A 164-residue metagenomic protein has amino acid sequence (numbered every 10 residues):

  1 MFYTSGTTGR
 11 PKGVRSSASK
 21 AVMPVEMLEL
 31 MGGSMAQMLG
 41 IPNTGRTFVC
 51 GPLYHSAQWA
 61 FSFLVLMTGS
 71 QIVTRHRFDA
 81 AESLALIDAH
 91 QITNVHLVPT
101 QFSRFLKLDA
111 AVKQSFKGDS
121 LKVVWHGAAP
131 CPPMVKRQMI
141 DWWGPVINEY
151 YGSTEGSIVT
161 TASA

Functional and structural regions predicted by a protein language model:
M1-M27: Conserved AMP-binding A3 loop
F2-G6, M67, I92-L97, L106-A164: Gly/Ser/Thr-rich phosphate-binding loop
R10, C50-G51, V98, A129: Hydrophobic alpha-helix-in-membranes signature
P11, P42-G45, L121: Short coil/turn connectors at secondary-structure junctions
K12-R15, E26-Q37, T47, L84-L86 (+4 more regions): Adenylate-forming
G13-R15, Q71-R77, N148: Short beta-strand->loop structural element characteristic of the AMP-binding/adenylate-forming
V22-R46, C50, Y54-T93, L108: Conserved AMP-binding/adenylation subdomain of ANL enzymes
F78-D79, T100, P130: Short beta->alpha linker loops
